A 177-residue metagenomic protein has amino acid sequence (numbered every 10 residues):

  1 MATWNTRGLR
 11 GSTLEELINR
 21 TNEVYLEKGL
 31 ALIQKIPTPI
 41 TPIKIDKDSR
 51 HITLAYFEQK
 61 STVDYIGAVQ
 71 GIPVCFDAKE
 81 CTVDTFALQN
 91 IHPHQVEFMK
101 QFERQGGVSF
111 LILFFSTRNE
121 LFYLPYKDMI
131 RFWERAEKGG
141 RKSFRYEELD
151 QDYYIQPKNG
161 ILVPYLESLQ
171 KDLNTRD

Functional and structural regions predicted by a protein language model:
M1-Y56: Acidic-basic catalytic patches of nuclease active cores, encompassing PD-(D/E)XK and other metal-cofactor nuclease
A2, R10, E147-D177: Charged phosphate-binding loop/patch that engages nucleotide di/tri-phosphates or the phosphate backbone of nucleic
I45-H51, D77-T85: Short, basic, glycine/proline-bearing loop/turn elements
E58-T62, Q70-P73, R104-G106: Short connector loops at helix/strand junctions that flank enzyme active sites, especially segments positioning acidic
D64-V83: Conserved catalytic cores of phosphodiester-cleaving nucleases, focusing on short active-site segments
K79-Q105: Mg2+/Mn2+-dependent nuclease catalytic core
K100-I130: Nucleic-acid nuclease catalytic cores
P125-R145: Short, electropositive alpha-helical surface patch
